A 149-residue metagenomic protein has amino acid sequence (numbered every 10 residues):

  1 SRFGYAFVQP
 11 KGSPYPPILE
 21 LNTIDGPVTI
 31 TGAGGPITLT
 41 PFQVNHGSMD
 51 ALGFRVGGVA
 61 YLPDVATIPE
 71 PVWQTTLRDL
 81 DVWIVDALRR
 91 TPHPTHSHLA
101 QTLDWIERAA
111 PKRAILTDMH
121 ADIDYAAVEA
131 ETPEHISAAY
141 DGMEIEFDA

Functional and structural regions predicted by a protein language model:
S1-L62, A66, E129-A149: Binuclear metal-dependent hydrolase catalytic cores
P69-A149: Binuclear metal-ion centers of metallo-dependent hydrolases, dominated by the metallo-beta-lactamase
